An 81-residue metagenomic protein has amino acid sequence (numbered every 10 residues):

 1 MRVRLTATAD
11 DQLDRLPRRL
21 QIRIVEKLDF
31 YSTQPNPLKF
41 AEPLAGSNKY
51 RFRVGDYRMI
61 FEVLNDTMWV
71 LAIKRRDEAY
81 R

Functional and structural regions predicted by a protein language model:
R2-R4, T8-D11, R15, R19-I22 (+2 more regions): Enriched for short, Lys/Arg-rich terminal
R23-D29: Compact soluble domain cores
D29-F52: A short, surface-exposed loop/turn module that caps and links secondary-structure elements
